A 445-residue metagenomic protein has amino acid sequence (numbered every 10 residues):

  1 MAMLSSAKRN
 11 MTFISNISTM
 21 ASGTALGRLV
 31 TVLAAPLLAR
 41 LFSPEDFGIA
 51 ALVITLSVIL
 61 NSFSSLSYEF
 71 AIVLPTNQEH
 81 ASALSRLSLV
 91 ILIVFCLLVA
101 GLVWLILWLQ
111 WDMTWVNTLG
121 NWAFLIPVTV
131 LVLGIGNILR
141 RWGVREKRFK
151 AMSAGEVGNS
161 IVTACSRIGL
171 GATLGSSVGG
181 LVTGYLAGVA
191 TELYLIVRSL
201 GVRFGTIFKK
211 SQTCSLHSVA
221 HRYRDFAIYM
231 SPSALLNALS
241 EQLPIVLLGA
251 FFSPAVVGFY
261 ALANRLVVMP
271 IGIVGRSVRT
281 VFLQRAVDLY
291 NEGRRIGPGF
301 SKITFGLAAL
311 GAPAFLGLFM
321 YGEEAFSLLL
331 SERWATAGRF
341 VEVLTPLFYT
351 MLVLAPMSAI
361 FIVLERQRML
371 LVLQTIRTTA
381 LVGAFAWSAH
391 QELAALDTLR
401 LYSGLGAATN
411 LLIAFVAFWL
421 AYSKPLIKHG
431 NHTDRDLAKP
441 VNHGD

Functional and structural regions predicted by a protein language model:
M1-R9, F13, T118, K150 (+4 more regions): Interhelical loop/hinge segments that connect adjacent transmembrane helices in multipass membrane
R9-L66, W104, T129, S160-A164 (+4 more regions): Signature of the first transmembrane helix
I14, A71-H80, V132-V157, G179 (+1 more regions): Membrane-interface junctions at transmembrane-helix termini in multi-pass inner-membrane proteins
S15-R28, V53, V58, S62-W108 (+5 more regions): Membrane-water interface segments that mark the loop-to-transmembrane alpha-helix transition
N16-T31, G158-N159, T163, G180-F204 (+3 more regions): Transmembrane helical elements of multi-pass membrane transporters/channels
T31, S62-H80, R145, A263 (+2 more regions): Helix-loop junctions and terminal segments of transmembrane helices in multi-pass membrane transport/translocation
P44-G48, W108-I126, F319-Y349, D434: Interfacial segments at transmembrane-helix termini and the short loops linking adjacent helices
G120-P127, S153-T206, L262, T375-A380 (+1 more regions): Hydrophobic alpha-helical transmembrane segments
